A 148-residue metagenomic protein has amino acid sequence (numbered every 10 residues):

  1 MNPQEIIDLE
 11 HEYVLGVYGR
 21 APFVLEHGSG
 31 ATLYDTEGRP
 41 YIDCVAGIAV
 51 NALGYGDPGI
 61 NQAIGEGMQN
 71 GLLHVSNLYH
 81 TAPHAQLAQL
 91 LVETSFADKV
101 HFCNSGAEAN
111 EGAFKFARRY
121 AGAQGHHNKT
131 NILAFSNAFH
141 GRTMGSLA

Functional and structural regions predicted by a protein language model:
M1-S29: Active-site-adjacent loop/helix segments that line or gate small-molecule/cofactor pockets in enzymes
Y13, V17, G67-G71, T94 (+1 more regions): Change "in soluble alpha/beta enzymes" to "in soluble alpha/beta proteins
F23-C44: Active-site and channel-lining beta-strand-loop segments that bind or position nucleotide-derived/phosphorylated
G30, A49, G56-P58, E108 (+2 more regions): Gly/Ser/Thr-rich beta-alpha loop segments that engage phosphate groups in nucleotides
Y41, G47-Y79, Q86-N104: Glycine-rich phosphate-binding segment of PLP-dependent enzymes
Q89-A148: PLP-dependent aspartate aminotransferase-fold enzymes
